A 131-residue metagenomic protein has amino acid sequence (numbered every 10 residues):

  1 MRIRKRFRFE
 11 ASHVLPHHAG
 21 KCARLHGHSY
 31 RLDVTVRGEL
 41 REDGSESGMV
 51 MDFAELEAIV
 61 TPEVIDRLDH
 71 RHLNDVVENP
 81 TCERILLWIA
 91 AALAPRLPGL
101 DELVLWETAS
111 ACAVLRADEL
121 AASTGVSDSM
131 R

Functional and structural regions predicted by a protein language model:
M1-R131: Charge-rich, low-complexity N-terminal segments
